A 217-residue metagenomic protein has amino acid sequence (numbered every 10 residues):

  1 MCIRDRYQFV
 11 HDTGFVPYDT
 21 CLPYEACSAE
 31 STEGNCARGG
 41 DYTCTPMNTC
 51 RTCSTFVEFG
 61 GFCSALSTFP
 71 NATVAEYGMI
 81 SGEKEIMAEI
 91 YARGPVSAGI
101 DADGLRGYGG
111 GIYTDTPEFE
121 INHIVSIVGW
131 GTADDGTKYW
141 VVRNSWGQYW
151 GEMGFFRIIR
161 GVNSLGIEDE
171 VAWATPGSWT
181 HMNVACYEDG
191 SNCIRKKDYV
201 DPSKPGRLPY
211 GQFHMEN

Functional and structural regions predicted by a protein language model:
M1-N217: Catalytic-core signature of thiol
